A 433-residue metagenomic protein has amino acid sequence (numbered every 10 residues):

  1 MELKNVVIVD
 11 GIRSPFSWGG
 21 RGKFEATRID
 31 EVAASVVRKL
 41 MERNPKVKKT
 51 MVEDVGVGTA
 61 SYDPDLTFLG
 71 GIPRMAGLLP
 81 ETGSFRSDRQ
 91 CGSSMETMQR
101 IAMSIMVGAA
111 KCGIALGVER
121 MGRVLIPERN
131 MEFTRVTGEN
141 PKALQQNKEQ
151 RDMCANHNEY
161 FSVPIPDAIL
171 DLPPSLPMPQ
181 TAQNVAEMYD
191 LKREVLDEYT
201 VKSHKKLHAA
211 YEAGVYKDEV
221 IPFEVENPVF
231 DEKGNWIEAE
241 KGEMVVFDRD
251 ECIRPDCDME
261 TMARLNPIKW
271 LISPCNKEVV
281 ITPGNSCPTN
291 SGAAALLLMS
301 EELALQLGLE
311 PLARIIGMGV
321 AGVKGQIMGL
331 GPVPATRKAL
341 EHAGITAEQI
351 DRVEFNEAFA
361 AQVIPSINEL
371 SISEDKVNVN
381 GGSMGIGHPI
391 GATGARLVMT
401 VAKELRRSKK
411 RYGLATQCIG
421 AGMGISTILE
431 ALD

Functional and structural regions predicted by a protein language model:
M1-I29, M153-S162, P166-A168, E187 (+6 more regions): Condensing-enzyme catalytic core mediating Claisen C-C bond formation in acyl metabolism
I12-R13, A26-S35, K46, V195-E301 (+3 more regions): N-terminal extracellular/periplasmic Venus flytrap/periplasmic-binding protein-like
E25-Q145, V220-F247, Q326-I327, A347-L370: Conserved beta-ketoacyl condensing-enzyme motif
I29-N44, L69-I72, T97-R100, M178-V185 (+5 more regions): Short, well-ordered amphipathic alpha-helical segments that serve as non-catalytic structural scaffolds within diverse
T59-G113, R123, N158-F161, P173-P177 (+4 more regions): Conserved catalytic cysteine-centered active-site region of acyl-thioester-dependent Claisen-condensing enzymes
R89-E119, P127, A186-V215, A295-E302 (+3 more regions): Active-site-proximal alpha-helical scaffold in enzymes
C112-N184: Flexible glycine-/small-residue-enriched beta->alpha junction loops that bind anionic phosphate/pyrophosphate groups
Q180-Q183, E219-I221, E226, I316-G385: Active-site pocket-lining segment
